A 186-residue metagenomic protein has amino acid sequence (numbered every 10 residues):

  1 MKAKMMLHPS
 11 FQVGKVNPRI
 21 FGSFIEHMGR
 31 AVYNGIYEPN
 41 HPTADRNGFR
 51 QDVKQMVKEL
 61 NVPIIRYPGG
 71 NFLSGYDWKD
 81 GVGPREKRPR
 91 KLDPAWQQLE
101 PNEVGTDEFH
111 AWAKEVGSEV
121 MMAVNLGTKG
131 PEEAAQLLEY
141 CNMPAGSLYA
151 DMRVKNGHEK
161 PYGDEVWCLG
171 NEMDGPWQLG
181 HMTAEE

Functional and structural regions predicted by a protein language model:
M1-E186: Non-catalytic accessory regions flanking glycosidase/transglycosidase catalytic cores in CAZymes
